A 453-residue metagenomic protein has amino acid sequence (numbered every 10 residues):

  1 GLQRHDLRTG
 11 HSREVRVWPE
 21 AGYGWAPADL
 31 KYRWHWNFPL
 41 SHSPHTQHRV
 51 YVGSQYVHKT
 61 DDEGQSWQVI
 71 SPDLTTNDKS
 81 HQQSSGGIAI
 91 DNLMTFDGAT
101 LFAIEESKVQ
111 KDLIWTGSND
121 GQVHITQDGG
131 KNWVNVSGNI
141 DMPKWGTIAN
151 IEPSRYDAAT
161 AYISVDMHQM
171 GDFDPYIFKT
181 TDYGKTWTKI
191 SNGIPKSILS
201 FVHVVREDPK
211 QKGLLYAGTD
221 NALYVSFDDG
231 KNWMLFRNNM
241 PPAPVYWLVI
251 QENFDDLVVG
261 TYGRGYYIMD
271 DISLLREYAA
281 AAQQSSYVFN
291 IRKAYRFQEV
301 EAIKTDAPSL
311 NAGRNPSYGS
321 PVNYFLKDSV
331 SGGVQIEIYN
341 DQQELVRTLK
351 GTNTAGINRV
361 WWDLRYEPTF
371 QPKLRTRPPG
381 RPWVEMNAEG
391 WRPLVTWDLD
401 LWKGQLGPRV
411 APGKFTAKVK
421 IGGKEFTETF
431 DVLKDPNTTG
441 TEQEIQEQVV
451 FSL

Functional and structural regions predicted by a protein language model:
G1-L310, S317-N323, S329: Beta-propeller blade termini and top-face loops
A279-L453: Extracytoplasmic/secretory ectodomains and luminal regions
